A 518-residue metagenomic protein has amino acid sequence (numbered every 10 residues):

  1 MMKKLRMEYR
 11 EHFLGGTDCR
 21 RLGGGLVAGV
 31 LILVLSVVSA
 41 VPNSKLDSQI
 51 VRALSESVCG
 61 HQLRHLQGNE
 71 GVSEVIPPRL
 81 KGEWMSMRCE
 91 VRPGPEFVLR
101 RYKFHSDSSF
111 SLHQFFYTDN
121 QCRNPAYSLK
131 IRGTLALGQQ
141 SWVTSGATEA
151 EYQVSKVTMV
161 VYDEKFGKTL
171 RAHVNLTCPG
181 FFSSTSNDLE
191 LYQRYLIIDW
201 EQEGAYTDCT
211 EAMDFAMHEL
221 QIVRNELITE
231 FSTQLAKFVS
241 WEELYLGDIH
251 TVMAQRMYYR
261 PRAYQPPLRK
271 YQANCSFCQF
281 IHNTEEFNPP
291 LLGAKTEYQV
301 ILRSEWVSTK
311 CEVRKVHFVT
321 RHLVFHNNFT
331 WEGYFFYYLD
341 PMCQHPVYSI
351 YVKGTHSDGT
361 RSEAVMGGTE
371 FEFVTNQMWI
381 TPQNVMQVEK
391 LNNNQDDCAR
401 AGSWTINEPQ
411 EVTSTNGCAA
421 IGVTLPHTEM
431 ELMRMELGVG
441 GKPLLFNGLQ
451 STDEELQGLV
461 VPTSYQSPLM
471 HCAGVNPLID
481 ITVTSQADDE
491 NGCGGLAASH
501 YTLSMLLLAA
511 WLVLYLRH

Functional and structural regions predicted by a protein language model:
M1-R21: N-terminal secretory signal peptides that target proteins for export/translocation
R21-A40, L503-V513: Cleavable N-terminal signal peptides of Sec/SRP-targeted secreted and luminal proteins
P42-L99, S111, L135-A136, Y245 (+6 more regions): Tryptophan-anchored aromatic micro-motifs
L46-I50, Q67-N69, V75-L80, E90-V174 (+4 more regions): N-terminal glycine/threonine-rich, aromatic-flanked beta-hairpin/loop signature
S57, M87, N120, L176 (+8 more regions): Extracellular secreted precursors and ectodomains with disulfide-bonded cysteine-rich loops/domains
S111-H113, A150-V154, K237-M253, E332-Y334 (+2 more regions): Short, hydrophobic/proline-enriched secondary-structure or compact coil segments at domain edges
Q153-R224, V374-E431: Mixed-charge, low-complexity intrinsically disordered segments
G474, L478-S504: C-terminal GPI-anchoring signal of eukaryotic secretory precursors
